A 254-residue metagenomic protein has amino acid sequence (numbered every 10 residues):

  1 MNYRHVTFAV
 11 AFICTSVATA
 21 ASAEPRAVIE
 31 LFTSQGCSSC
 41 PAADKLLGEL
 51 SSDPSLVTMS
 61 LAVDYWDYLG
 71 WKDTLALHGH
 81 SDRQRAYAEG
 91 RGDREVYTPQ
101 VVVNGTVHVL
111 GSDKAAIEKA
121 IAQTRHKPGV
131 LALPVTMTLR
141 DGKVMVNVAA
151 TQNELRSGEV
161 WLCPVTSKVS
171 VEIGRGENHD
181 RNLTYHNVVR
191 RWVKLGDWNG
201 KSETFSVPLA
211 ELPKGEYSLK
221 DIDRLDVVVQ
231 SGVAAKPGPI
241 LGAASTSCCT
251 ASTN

Functional and structural regions predicted by a protein language model:
M1-H5: Positively charged n-region of N-terminal signal peptides that target proteins for export
T7-S16: Bacterial N-terminal signal peptides
A9, F32-Q35, A243-A244: Disulfide-bonded cysteine motifs in exported proteins
T15, S38-P41, C249-T250: Secreted/luminal cysteine- and crosslink-motif detector
A21-Y97: Active-site-proximal cofactor/substrate-binding loop regions of enzyme domains
T74-R94, V107-N254: Short, conserved sequence motifs used for protein processing/export or organelle targeting and for catalysis
V101: Ligand-binding face of N-terminal immunoglobulin V-set domains in extracellular IgSF glycoproteins
